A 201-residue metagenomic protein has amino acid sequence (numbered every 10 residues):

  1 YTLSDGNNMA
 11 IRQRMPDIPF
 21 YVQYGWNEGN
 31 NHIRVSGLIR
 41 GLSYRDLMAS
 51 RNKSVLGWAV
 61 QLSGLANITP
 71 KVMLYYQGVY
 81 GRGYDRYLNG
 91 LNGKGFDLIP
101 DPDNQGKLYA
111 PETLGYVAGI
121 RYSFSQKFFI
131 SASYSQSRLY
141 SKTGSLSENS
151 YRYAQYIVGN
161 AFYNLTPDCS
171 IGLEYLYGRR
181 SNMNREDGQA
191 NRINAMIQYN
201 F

Functional and structural regions predicted by a protein language model:
Y1-Q23, L91-Q105: Surface-exposed coil loops of outer-membrane beta-barrel proteins
T2, S43-Y44, Y140-K142, R179-N184: Short active-site-adjacent structural elements
R14-I18, S54-V60, E112-L114, Y151-I157 (+1 more regions): Residues that define the transmembrane beta-barrel architecture of outer-membrane proteins
Y21-Q23, Q61-S63, G119, N160 (+2 more regions): Outer-membrane beta-barrel architecture
G25-S145, S150-Y151: Detector for outer-membrane/organellar transmembrane beta-barrel domains, recognizing the amphipathic beta-strand
T143, G172-E174, S181-Q189: A glycine-biased, small/acidic residue-tolerant capping/turn segment at secondary-structure junctions
I157-E174: C-terminal closing repeat unit and adjoining cap/tail of repeat-based domains
Y163-L165, G188-F201: Outer-membrane beta-barrel "beta-signal"
